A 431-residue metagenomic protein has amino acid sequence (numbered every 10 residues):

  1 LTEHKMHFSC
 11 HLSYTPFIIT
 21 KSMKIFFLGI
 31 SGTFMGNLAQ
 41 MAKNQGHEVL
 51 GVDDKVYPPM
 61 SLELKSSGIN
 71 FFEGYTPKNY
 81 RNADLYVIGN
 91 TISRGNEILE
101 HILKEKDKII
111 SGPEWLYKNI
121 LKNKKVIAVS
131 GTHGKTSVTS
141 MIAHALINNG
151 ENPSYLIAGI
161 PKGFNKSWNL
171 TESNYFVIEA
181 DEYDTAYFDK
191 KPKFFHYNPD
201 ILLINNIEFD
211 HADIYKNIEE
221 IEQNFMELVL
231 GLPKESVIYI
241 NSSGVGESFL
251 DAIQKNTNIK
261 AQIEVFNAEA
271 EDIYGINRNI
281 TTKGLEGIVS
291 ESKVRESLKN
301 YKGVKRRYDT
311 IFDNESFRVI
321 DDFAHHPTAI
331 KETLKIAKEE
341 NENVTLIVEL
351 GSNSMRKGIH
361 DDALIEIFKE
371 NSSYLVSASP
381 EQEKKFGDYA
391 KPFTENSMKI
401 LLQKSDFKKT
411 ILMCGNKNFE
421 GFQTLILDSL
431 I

Functional and structural regions predicted by a protein language model:
H4: Cationic, low-complexity basic patches in intrinsically disordered or flexible, solvent-exposed regions
H7-S9, S13-V56, K65-F71, N82-Y86 (+7 more regions): ATP-dependent carboxylate-amine ligase
F17-S22, M41-H47, K65, K78-R81 (+4 more regions): Phosphate-binding loop of NTP-binding sites
G51, V177-E179, L203, Y239 (+2 more regions): Generic enzyme active-site microenvironment
D53-V56, T76-P77, P113-L116, G159 (+4 more regions): Short, acidic/turn-prone active-site loops that include or flank metal/cofactor- and phosphate-binding residues
D54-Y57, Y75-P77, N90-S93, E114 (+3 more regions): Short, polar loop motifs at secondary-structure junctions
E73-Y75, S111-P113, I157-G159, I240-S242 (+3 more regions): Short loop/edge segments at beta-strand edges and connector loops that shape dinucleotide/nucleotide cofactor-binding
